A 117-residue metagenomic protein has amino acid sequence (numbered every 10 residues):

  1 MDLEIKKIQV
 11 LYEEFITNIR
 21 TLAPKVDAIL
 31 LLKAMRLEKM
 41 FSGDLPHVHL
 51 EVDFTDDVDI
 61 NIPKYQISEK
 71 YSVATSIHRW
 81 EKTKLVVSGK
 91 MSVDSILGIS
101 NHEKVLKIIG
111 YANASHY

Functional and structural regions predicted by a protein language model:
M1-K84, S88-Y117: Autoinhibitory N-terminal propeptides
